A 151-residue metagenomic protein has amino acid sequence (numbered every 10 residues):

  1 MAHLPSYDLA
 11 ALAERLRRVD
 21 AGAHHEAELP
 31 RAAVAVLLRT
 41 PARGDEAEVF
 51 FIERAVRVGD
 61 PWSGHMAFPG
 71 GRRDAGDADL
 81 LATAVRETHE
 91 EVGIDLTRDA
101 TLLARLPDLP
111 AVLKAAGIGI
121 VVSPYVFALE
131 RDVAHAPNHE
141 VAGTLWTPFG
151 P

Functional and structural regions predicted by a protein language model:
M1-F68, R72-H135, G150: N-terminal leader/linker segments that precede catalytic domains of diphosphate-processing enzymes
A136-P151: NUDIX/MutT-family hydrolases
